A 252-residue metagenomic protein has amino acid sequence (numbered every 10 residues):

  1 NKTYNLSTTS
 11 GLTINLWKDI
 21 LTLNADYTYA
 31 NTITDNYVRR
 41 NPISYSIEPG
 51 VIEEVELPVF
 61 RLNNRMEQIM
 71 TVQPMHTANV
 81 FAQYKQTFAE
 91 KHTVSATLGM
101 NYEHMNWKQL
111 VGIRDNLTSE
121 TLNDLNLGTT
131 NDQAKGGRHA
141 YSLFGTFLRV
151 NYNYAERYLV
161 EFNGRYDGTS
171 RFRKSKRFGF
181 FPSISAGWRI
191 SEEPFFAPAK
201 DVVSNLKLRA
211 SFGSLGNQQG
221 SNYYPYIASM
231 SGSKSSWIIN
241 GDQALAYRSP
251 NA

Functional and structural regions predicted by a protein language model:
N1-R40, E54-A252: Extracellular/periplasmic, surface-exposed regions of secreted and cell-surface proteins
I47-E48: Intrinsically disordered, compositionally biased low-complexity regions
